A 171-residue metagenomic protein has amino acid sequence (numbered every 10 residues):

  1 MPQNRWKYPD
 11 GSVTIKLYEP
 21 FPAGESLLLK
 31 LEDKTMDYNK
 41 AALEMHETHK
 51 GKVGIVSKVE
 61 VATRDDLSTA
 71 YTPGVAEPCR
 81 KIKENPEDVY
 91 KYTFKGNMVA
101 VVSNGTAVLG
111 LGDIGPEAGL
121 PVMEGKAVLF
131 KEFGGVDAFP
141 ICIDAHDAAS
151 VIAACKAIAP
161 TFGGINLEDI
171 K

Functional and structural regions predicted by a protein language model:
Q3, T14-E32: Short, positively charged and aromatic/hydrophobic N-terminal segments
M36-K171: N-terminal ligand-binding/catalytic initiation module
